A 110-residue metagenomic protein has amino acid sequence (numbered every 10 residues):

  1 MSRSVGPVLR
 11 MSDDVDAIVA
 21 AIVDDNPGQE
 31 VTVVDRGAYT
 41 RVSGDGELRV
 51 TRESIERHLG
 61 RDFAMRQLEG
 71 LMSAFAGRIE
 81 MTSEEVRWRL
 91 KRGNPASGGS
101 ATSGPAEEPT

Functional and structural regions predicted by a protein language model:
M1-V8: Short glycine-/aliphatic-rich beta-strand segments at the starts of folded cytosolic domains
G6, A17-A21, G44, G77: Small-side-chain structural scaffolding
R10, D14, D45-E47: Structured loop/turn residues at secondary-structure junctions
S12-P27: Short amphipathic alpha-helix segments
Q29-V33: A short linear hydrophobic-aromatic micro-motif
R36-Y39, S43-T110: Helix-rich interaction surfaces within compact, conserved domain-sized segments that mediate assembly or partner
